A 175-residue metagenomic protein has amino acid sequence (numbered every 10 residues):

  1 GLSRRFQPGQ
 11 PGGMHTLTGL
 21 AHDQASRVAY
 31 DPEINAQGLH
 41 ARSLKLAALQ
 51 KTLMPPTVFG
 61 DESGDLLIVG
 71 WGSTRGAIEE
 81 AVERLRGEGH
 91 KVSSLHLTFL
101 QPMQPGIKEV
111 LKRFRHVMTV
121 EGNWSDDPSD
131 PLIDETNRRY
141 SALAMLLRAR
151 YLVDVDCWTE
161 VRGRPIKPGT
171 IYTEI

Functional and structural regions predicted by a protein language model:
G1-I175: Flexible, low-complexity linker and terminal segments
